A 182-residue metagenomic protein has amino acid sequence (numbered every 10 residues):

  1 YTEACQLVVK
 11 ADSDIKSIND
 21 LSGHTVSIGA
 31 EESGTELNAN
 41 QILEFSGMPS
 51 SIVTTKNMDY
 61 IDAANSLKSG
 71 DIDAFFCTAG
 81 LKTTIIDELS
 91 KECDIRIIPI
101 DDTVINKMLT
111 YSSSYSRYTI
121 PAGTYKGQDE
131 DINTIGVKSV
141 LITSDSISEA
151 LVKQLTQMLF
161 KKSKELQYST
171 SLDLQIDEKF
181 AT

Functional and structural regions predicted by a protein language model:
T2-S69: Bilobed "Venus flytrap"/periplasmic-binding protein-like clamshell domains and structurally analogous long
L7, S17, I105-L109, E165: Short, solvent-exposed loop/turn elements at domain surfaces
V8, I98, I142: Residues in well-ordered beta-strands of folded domains
A11, T25, A30, L43-S50 (+5 more regions): Sec/Tat-exported extracytoplasmic proteins
S13, S50-V137, I147: Pocket-lining segment of extracytoplasmic ligand-binding domains
S22-T25, S112-Y115, T156-M158: Short intrinsically disordered coil segments
N38, I86-D87, V152: Short glycine-/acidic-enriched loop or helix-start segments at secondary-structure transitions that form or flank
T124-T182: Segments of small-molecule ligand-sensing domains
